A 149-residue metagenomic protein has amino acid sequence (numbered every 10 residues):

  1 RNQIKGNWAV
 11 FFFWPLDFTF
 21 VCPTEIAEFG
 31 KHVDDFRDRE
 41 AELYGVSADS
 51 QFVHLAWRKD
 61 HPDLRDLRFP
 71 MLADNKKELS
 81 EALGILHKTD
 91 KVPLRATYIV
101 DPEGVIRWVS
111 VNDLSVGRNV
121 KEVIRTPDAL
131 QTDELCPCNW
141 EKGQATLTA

Functional and structural regions predicted by a protein language model:
R1-A149: Chalcogenol-based redox active-site neighborhoods
